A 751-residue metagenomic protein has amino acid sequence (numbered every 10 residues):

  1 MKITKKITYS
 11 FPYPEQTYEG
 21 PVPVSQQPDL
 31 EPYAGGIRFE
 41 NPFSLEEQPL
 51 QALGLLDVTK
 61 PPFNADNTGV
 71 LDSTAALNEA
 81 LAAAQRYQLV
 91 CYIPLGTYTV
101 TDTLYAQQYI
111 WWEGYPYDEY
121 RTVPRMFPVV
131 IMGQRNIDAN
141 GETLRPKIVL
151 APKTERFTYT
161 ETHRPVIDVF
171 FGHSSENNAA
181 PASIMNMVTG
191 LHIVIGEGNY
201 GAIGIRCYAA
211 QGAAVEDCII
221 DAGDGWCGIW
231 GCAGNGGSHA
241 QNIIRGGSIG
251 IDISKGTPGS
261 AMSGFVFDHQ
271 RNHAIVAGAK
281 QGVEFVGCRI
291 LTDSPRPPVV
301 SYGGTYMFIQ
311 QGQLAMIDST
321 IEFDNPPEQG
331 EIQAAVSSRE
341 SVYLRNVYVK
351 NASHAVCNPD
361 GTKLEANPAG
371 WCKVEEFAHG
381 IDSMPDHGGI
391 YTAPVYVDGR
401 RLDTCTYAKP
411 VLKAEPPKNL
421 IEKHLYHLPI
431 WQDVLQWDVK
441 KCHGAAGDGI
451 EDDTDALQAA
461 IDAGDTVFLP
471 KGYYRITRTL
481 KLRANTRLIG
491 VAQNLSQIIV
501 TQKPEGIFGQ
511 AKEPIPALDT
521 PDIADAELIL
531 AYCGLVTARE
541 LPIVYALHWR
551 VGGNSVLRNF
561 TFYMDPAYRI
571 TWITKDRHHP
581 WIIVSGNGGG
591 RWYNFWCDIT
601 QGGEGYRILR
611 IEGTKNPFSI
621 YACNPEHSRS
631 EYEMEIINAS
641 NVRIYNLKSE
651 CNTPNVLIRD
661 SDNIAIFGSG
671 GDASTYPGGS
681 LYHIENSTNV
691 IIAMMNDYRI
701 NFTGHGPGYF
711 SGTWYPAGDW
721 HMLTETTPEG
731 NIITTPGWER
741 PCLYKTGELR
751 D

Functional and structural regions predicted by a protein language model:
M1-P94, V100-G196, G201-G204, Q211-E216 (+9 more regions): Extracellular "leader-to-stem" segments immediately downstream of a signal peptide or signal-anchor in secreted/lumenal
V90, R164-D168, A202-I205, W226-W230 (+14 more regions): Structural detector of coil-to-beta-strand junctions
I93-L95, T101, G133, C232 (+8 more regions): Short His-Asn-centered micro-motif
T101, I195-G196, C218, A222-G225 (+23 more regions): Surface-exposed loop/turn segments connecting beta-strands in extracellular beta-rich domains
E113-Y115, R487-A492, N655-R659: Short hydrophobic/aromatic-enriched beta-strand-loop microsegments
G172-Q270, I529-N624, S628: Right-handed parallel beta-helix
Q313, S319-Q329, I608-G613, S619-N624 (+2 more regions): Catalytic domains of carbohydrate-active enzymes that cleave complex glycans
K481-L482: Intrinsically disordered, low-complexity, Ser/Thr/Glu/Asp/Lys/Arg-enriched terminal regions and linkers of eukaryotic
